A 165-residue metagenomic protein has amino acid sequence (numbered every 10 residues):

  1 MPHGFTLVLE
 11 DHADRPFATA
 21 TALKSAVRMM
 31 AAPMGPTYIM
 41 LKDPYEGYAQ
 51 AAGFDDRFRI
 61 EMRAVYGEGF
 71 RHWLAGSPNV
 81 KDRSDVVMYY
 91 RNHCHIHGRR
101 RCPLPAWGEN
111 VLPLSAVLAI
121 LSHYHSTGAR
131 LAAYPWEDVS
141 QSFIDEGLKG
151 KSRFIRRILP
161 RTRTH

Functional and structural regions predicted by a protein language model:
M1-P36, H72-H165: Acidic, proline/glycine-rich low-complexity IDRs
R28-S77: Amphipathic, interaction-prone secondary-structure segments
